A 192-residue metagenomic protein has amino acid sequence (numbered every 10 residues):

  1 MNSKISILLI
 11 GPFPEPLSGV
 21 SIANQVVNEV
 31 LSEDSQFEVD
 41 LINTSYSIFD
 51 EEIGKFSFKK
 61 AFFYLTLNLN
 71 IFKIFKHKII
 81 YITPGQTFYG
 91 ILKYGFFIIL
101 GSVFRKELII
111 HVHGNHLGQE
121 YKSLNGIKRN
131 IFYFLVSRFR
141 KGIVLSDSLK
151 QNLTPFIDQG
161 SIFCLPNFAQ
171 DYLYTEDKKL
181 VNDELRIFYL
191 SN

Functional and structural regions predicted by a protein language model:
M1-Y46: N-terminal subdomain of nucleotide-sugar transferases
I7-L9, K179-N192: Conserved donor-binding/catalytic core segment of Leloir-type glycosyltransferases
F56-K73: Glycine-rich, highly charged phosphate/nucleotide-binding loops
N70-K93, K106-I109, H113: Short N-terminal targeting/anchoring amphipathic segment
G85-Y89, L108-N125, R140-K141, Y172: A short, histidine- and acid-enriched strand-loop-helix "catalytic/donor-clamping" loop that lines the nucleotide-sugar
F97-F104, N125-K141: Membrane-proximal helix-turn-helix segments that form the acceptor-binding/catalytic region of lipid-linked
F132-Y133, S137-T175, R186, L190-S191: Donor nucleotide-sugar binding/catalytic pocket of nucleotide-sugar-dependent glycosyltransferases
